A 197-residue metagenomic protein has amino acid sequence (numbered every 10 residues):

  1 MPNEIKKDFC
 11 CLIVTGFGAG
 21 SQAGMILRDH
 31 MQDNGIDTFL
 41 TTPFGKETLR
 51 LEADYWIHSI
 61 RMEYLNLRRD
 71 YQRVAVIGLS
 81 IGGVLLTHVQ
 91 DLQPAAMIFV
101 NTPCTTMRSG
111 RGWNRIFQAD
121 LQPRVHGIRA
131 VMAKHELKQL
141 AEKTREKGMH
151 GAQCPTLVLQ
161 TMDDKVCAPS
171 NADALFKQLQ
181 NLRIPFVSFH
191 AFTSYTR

Functional and structural regions predicted by a protein language model:
M1-K46: Short, surface-exposed "cap/lid" segments of acyl-processing enzymes
M31-G35, L67, L179: Hydrophobic alpha-helical packing residues
F44-D70: Catalytic nucleophile-loop/oxyanion-hole region of alpha/beta-hydrolase and closely related hydrolase-like folds
V76-G78, V100: Short beta-strand immediately N-terminal to the catalytic nucleophile in serine-hydrolase-like folds
G78-L86: Gly/Ala-rich beta-loop-alpha elbow adjacent to hydrolase catalytic centers
H88-V89, A174: Active-site signature of alpha/beta-hydrolase-fold catalytic machinery across serine- and Asp/Cys-nucleophile hydrolases
P94-Q178, L182-R183, S188-T196: The alpha/beta-hydrolase serine catalytic core
